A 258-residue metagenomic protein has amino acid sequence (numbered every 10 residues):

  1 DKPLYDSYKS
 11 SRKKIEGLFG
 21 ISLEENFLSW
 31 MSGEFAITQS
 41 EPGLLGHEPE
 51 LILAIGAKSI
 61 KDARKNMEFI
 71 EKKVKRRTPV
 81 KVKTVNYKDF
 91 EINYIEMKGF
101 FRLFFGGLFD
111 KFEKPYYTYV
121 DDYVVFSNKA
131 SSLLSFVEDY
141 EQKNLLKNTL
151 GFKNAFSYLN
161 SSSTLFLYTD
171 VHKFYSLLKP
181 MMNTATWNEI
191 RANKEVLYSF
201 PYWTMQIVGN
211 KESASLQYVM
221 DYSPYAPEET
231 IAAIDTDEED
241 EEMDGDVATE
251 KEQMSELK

Functional and structural regions predicted by a protein language model:
D1-K258: Signature of soluble extracytoplasmic/periplasmic domains of secreted precursors and cell-surface proteins
